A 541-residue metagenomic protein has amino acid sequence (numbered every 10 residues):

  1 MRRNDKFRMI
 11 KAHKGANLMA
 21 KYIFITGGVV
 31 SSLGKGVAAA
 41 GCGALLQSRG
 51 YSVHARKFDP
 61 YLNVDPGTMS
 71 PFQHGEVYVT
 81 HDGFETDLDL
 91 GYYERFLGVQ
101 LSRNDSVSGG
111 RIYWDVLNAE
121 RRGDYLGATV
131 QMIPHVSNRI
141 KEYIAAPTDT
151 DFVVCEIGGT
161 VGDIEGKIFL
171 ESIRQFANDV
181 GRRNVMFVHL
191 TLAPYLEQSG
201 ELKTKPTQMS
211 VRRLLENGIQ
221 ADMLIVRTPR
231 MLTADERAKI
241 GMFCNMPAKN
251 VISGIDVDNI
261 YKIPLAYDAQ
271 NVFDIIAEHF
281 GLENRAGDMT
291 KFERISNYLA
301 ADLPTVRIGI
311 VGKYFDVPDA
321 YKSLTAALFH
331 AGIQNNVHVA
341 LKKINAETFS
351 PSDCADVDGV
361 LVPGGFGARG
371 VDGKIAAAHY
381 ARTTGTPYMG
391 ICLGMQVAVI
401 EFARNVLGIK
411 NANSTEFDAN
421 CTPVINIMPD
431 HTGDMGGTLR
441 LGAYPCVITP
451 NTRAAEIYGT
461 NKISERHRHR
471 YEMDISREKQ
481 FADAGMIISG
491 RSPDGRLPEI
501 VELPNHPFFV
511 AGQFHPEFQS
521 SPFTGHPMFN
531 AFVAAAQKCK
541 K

Functional and structural regions predicted by a protein language model:
D5-L18: Short, Lys/Arg-enriched N-terminal segments with co-localized hydrophobic residues within the first ~10-30 amino acids
N17-L341, E347-G359, F366-G367, G373-Y380 (+3 more regions): Flexible phosphate-sensing "switch/lid" loops adjacent to ATP/NTP-binding sites across phosphate-transfer
G27, K57, T228, I255 (+12 more regions): Active-site proximal loops enriched in glycine and acidic residues that flank catalytic Cys/His/Asp and coordinate
G36, A40-A44, S48, D356-P445 (+4 more regions): Cysteine-nucleophile active-site neighborhood
Q220, P247, P304, D356 (+5 more regions): A generic structural signal for well-ordered coil/turn residues at beta-strand boundaries that shape enzyme active-site
Y298-D302, S352-D353, M435-T438, G490-S492 (+1 more regions): Replace "in large, NTP-powered and nucleic-acid-processing enzymes" with "in large, NTP-powered factors and other
V317-Y321, I333-V337, P351-D353, R369-G373 (+8 more regions): Extended hydrophobic-aromatic, low-complexity segments
P450-K541: C-terminal and late-domain segments of enzyme folds
